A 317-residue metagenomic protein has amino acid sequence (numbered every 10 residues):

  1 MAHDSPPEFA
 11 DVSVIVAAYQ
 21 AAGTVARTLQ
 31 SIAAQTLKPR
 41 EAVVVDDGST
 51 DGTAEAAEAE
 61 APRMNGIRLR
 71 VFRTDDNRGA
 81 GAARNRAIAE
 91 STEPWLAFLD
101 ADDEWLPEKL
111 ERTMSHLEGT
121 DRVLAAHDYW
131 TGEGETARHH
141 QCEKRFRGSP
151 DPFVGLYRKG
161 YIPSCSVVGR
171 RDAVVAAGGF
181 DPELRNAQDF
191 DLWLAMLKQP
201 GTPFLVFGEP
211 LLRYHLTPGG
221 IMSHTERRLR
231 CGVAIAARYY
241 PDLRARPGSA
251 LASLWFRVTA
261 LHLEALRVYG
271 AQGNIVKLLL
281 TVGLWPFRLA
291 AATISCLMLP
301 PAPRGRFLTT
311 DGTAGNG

Functional and structural regions predicted by a protein language model:
M1-S31: N-proximal low-complexity "stem/linker" segments adjacent to membrane-targeting elements
D4, D191, K198, F204 (+1 more regions): C-terminal subregions of glycosyltransferases and related glycan-biosynthesis enzymes
Q30-P39: Short, acidic, metal-binding catalytic loop of nucleotide-sugar glycosyltransferases
S31, D46-E55, D76, D100: A conserved acidic beta->alpha catalytic loop
T74-S91, R112: Glycine-rich, basic loop-to-helix element that forms the pyrophosphate-binding segment of sugar-nucleotide handling
L96: Short aromatic/hydrophobic "clamp" motif used to bind/position activated sugar donors
E108-H139: Conserved donor NDP-sugar-binding/catalytic core segment of glycosyltransferases
F146-I235: Conserved nucleotide-sugar donor-binding catalytic segment
